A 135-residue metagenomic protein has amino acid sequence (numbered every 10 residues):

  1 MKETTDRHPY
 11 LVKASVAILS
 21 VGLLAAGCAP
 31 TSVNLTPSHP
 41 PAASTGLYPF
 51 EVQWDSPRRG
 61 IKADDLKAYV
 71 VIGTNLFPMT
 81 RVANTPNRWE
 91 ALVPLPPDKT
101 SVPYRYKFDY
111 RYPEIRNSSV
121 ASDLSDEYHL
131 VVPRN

Functional and structural regions predicted by a protein language model:
M1-C28: Sec-dependent bacterial lipoprotein signal peptides
C28-N135: Glycan-association/targeting regions that enable binding to alpha-glucans and other polysaccharides
